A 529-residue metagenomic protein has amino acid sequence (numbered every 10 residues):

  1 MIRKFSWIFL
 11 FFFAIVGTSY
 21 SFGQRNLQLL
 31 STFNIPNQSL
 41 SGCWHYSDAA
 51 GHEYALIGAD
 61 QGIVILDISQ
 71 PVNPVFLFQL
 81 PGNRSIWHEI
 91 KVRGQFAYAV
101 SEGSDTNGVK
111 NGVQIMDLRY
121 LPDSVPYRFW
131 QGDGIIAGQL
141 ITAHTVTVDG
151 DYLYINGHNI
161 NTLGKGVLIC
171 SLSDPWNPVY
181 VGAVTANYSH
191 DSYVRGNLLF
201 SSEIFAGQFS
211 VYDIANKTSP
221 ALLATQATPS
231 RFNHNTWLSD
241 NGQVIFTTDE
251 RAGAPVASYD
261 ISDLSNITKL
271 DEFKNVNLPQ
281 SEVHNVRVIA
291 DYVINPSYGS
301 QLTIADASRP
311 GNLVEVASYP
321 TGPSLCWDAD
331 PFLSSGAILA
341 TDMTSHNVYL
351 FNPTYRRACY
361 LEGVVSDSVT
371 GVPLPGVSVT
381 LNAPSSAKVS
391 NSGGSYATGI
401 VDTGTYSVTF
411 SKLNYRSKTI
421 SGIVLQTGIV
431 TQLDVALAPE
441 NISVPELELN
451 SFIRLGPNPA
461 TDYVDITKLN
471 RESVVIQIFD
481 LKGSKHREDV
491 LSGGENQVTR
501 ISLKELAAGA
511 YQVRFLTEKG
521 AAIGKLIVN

Functional and structural regions predicted by a protein language model:
M1-R25, V444: Bacterial Sec-dependent N-terminal signal peptides
F22-A358: Feature marking well-ordered beta-strand scaffolds used for ligand recognition
Y46, L66, M116, S202 (+8 more regions): Surface-exposed loop and edge beta-strand positions of immunoglobulin-like domains
G322, S390-S392, V424-I429, L491-E495: Short proline/glycine- and polar residue-rich coil/turn motifs
F351-V364, V369-V372, D434-G456: Residue-level detector of functionally pivotal "anchor" positions at catalytic/ligand-binding pockets or at interdomain
G363, S390-D402, V435, Q497: Glycine-centered loop-to-beta-strand initiation motif
T370-T380, P384-A387, T405-T419, P445-G456 (+1 more regions): C-terminal outer-membrane/trafficking sorting elements
I423-N441, V498-T499: Extracellular beta-sheet/turn segments enriched in Thr/Pro/Gly and aliphatic residues
